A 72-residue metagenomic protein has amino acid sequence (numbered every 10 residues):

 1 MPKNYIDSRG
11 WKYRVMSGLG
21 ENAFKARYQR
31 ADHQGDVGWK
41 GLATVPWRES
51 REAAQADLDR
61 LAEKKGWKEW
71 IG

Functional and structural regions predicted by a protein language model:
M1-V37, E63-K64, I71-G72: Short N-terminal "domain-start" leader segments that mark the transition from disordered tails or signal peptides into
G20-A23, R51-A53, D59: Short, intrinsically disordered, low-complexity terminal segments
A31-Q55: A short, exposed loop/beta-hairpin motif centered on an aromatic-Gly-Thr core
P46, A62-K65: Generic low-complexity, intrinsically disordered sequence content enriched in small uncharged/hydrophobic residues
A54, G66-E69: Acidic, low-complexity intrinsically disordered segments
L58, W70-I71: Eukaryotic low-complexity, intrinsically disordered regulatory segments enriched in serine, proline and acidic residues
